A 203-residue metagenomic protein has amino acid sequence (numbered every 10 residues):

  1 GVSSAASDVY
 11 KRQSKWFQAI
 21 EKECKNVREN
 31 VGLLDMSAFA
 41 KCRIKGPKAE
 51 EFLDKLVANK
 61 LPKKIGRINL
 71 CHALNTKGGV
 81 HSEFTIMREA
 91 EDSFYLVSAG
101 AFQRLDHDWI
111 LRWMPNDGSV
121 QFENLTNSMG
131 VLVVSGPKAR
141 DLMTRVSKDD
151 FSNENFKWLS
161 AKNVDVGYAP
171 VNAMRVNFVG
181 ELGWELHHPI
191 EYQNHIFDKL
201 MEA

Functional and structural regions predicted by a protein language model:
G1-A6, Y10: Single conserved hydrophobic/aromatic residue that forms the stacking wall/gate of nucleotide- or nucleobase-binding
K11-G32: Active-site-flanking structural segment that lines cofactor/substrate pockets
W16, K41-K45, N75, T85 (+1 more regions): Short secondary-structure transition/capping motifs
C24-V27, M36-S37, T126-N127, P170-V171: Short hydrophobic "helix-edge" motifs at membrane interfaces and signal-peptide entry regions
G32-L56, N127-T144: Short glycine-/aliphatic-rich beta-strand segments at the starts of folded cytosolic domains
M36, R67, V80, A90 (+1 more regions): A short, structural micro-pattern
P47-V80, K138-A169: Internal amphipathic helical hairpin motif
T85-A203: Acidic, low-complexity central loop/insert segments
